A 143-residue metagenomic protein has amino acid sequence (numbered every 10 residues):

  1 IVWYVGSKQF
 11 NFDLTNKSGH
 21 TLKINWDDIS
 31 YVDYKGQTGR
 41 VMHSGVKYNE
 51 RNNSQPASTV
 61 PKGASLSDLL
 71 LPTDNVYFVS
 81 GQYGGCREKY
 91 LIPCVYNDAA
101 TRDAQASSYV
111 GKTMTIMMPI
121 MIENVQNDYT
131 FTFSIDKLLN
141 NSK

Functional and structural regions predicted by a protein language model:
I1-S7, K17, Q105-S107: Short, solvent-exposed beta-strand/turn "edge" segments of beta-rich domains on protein surfaces
V5, K35-T38, V110: Feature targets compositionally biased, intrinsically disordered low-complexity regions with long contiguous runs
K8-F10, M114: Residue-level detector of short, conserved catalytic/binding motifs and their immediate flanks
F12-L14: Buried hydrophobic-core signal for structured, non-transmembrane domains
K17-F78: The feature marks short-to-medium sequence segments in extracytoplasmic or secretory-pathway proteins
L71-K143: Surface-exposed edge beta-strand/loop patches
